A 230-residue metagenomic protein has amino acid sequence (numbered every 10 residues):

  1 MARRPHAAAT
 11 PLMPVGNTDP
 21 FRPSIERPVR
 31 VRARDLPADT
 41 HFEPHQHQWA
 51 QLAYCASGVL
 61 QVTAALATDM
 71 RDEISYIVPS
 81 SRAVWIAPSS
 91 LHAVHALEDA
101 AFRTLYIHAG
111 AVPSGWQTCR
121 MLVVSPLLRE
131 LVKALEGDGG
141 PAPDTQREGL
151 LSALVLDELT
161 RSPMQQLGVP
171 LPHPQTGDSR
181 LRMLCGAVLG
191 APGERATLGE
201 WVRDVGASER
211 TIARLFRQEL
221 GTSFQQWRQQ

Functional and structural regions predicted by a protein language model:
M1-L60, L66-M70, Y76: Generic protein-terminus/edge-of-domain signal
P37-A38, M164-L171, A213, Q218: Short, Lys/Arg-enriched N-terminal segment that forms or immediately precedes the first helix of a structured domain
T40-F42, V59-Q61, I74, R82-V84 (+2 more regions): Histidine-centered metal-chelating micro-motifs
T40-H47, T63-A64, V94-L97, S114-Q117 (+1 more regions): Short histidine-centered beta-strand/loop micro-motifs that create catalytic or ligand/metal-coordination sites
S89-C119: Ligand-binding loop in jelly-roll beta-barrel domains
M121-G193: An amphipathic alpha-helical interaction segment
L189, R195-Q230: Basic/polar phosphate-binding segments, predominantly the helix-turn-helix DNA-binding elements of transcriptional
